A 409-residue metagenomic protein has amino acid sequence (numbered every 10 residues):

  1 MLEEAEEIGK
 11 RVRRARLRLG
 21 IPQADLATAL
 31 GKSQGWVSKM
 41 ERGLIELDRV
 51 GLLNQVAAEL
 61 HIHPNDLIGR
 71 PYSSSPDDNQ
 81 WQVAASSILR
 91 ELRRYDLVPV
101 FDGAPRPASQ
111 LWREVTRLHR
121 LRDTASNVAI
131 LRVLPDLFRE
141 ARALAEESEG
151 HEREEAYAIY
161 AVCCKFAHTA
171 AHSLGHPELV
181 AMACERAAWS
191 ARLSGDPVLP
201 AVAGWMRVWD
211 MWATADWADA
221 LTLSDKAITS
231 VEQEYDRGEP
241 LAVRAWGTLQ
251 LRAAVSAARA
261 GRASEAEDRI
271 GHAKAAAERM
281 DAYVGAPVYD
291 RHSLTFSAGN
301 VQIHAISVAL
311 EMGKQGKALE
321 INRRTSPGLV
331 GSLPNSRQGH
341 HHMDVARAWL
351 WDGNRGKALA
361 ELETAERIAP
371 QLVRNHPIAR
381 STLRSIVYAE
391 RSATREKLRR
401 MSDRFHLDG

Functional and structural regions predicted by a protein language model:
M1-L19: A short, Lys/Arg-rich alpha-helix, primarily the initiator
L2-E4, G103-A104, A108-G409: Conserved binding/catalytic microenvironments
V12, Q23-A27, V37-M40, L67: Conserved hydrophobic/aromatic packing and binding residues within compact polymer-binding modules
P22, S33-W36, R49, H63: Short coil turns linking two alpha-helices in DNA-binding domains
L30-L47, Y72: Recognition helix of helix-turn-helix/homeodomain-like DNA-binding domains that insert into the DNA major groove
G31, G51-D66: DNA major-groove recognition helix of helix-turn-helix/homeodomain DNA-binding modules
H61-P76, V301: Short C-terminal boundary/hinge segments that cap the last helix of small helical domains
G69-L97, D102: Short, charged recognition helix plus adjacent turn of helix-turn-helix-like nucleic-acid-binding domains
